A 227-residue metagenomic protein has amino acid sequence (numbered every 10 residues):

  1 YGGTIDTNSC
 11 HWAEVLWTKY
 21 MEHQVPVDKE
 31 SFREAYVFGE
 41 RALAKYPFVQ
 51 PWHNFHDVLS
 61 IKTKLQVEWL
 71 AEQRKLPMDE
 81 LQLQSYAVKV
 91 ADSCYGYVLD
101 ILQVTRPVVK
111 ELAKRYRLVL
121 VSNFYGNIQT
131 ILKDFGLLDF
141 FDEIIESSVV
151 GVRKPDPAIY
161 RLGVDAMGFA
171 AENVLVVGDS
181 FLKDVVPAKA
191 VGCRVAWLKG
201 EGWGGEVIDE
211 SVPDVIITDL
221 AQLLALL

Functional and structural regions predicted by a protein language model:
Y1-F38: Active-site neighborhood of HAD-like aspartate-dependent phosphohydrolases
G3, E30, E72-L81, T105-K110 (+1 more regions): Asp-based, Mg2+/Mn2+-dependent phosphohydrolase catalytic module
A13-L16, I61, G126, A158: A generic alpha-helix surface/boundary motif
Y20, V67-A71, V164: Residue-level preference for well-ordered alpha-helical positions
G39-K89: A metal-dependent, Asp-based hydrolase signature
F55-K62, Y97-V104, P155: Soluble or luminal CAZymes and related metallo-dependent hydrolases
K89-L99: Surface-exposed cleft-lining segments at the edges of enzyme active sites
